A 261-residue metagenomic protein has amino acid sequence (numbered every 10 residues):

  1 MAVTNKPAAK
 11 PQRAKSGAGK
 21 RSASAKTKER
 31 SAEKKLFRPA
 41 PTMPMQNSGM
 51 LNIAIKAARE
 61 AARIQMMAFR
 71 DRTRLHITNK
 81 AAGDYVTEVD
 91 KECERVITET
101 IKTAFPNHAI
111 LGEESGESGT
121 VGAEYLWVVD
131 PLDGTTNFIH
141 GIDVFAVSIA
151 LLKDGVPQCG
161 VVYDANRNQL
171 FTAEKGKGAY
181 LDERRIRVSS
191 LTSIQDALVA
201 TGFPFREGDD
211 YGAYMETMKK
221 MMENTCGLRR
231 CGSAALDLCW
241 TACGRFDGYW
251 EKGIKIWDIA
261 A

Functional and structural regions predicted by a protein language model:
A2-R13, K20-R21, K26-L132: N-terminal subdomain of lithium-sensitive/metallo-dependent phosphomonoesterases centered on the IMPase/IPPase/PAP
A2-V3, K15, K20, K34-K56 (+2 more regions): Oxyanion/phosphate-interacting regions
A61, Q65, D90, I101 (+5 more regions): Residue-level signal for inorganic ion chemistry
A109, C159, L198, D247-G248: Short, Asp-centered acidic motifs that coordinate Mg2+ and/or phosphate in catalytic or ligand-binding sites
E113-E114, F203, K252-I254: Short secondary-structure boundary segments
V121-Y125, I194, A242-R245: A short, glycine/Asx- and small/polar-enriched loop/turn that sits immediately N-terminal to a beta-strand
A123-R167: Glycine-rich active-site/cofactor-binding loop and its immediate structural neighborhood
A150-L238: Acidic beta-strand-loop-alpha-helix segment within the catalytic core of divalent metal-dependent phosphate-processing
